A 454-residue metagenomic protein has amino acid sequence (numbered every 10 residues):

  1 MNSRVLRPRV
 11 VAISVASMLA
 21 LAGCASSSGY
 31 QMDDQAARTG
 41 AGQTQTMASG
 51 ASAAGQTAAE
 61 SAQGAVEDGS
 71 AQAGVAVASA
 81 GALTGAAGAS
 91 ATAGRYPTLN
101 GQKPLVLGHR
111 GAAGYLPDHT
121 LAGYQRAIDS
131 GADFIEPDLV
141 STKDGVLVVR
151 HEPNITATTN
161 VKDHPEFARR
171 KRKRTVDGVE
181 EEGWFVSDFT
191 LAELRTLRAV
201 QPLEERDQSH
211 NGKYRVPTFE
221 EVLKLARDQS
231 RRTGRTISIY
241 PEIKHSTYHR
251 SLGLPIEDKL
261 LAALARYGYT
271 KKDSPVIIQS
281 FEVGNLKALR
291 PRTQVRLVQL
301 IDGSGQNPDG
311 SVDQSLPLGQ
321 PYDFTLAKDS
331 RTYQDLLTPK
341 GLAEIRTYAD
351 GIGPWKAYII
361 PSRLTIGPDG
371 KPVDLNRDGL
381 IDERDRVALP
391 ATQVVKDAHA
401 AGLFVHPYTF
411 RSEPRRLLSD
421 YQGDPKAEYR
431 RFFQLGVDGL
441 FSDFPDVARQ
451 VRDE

Functional and structural regions predicted by a protein language model:
N2-I13, M18, C24-G50, G55 (+3 more regions): Phosphate-group recognition and catalysis centered on beta-loop-alpha active-site segments
